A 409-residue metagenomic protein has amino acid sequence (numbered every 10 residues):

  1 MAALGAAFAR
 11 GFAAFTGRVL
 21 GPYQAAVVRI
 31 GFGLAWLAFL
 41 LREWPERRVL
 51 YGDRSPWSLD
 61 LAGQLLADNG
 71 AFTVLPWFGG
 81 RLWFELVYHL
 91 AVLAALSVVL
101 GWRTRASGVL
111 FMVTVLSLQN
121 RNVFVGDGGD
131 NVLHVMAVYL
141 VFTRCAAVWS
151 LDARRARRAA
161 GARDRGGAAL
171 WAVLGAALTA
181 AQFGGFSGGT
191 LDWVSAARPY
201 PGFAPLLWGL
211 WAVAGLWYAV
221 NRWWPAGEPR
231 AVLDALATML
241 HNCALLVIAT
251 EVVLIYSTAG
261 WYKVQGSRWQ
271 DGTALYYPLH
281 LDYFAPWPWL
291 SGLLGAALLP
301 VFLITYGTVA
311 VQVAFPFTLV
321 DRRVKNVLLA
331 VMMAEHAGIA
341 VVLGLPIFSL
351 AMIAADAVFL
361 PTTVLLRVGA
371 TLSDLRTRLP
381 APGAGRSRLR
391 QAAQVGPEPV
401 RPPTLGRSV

Functional and structural regions predicted by a protein language model:
M1-V409: Alpha-helical membrane-anchoring segments
